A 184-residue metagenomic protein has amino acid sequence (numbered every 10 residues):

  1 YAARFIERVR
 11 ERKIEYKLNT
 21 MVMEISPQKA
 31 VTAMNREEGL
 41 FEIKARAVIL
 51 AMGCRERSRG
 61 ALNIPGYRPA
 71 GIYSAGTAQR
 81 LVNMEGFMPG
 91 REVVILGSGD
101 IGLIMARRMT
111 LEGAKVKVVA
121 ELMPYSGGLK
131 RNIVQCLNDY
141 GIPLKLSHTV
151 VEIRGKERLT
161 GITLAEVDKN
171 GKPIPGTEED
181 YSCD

Functional and structural regions predicted by a protein language model:
Y1-D184: Residues forming the flavin
